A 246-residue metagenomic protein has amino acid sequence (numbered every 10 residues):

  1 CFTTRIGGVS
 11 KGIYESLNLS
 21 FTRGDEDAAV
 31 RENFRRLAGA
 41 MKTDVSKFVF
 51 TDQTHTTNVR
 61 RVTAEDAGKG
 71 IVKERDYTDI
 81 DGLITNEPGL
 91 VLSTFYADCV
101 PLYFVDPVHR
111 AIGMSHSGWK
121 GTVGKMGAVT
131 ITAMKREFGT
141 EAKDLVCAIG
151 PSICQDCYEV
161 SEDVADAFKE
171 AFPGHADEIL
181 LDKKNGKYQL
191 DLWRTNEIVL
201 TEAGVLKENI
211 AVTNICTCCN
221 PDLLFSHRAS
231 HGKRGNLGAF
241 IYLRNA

Functional and structural regions predicted by a protein language model:
C1-A246: Active-site microenvironment for binding and transforming phosphate-containing groups
